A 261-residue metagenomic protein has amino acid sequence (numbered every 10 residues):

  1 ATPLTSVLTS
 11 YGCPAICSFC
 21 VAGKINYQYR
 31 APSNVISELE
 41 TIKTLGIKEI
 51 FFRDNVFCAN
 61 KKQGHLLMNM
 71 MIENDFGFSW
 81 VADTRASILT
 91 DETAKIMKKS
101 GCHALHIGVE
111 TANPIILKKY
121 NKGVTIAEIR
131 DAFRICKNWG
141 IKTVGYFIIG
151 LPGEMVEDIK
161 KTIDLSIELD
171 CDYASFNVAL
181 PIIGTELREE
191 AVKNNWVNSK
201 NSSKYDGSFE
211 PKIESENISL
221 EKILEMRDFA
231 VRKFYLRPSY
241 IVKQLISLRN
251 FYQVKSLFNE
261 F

Functional and structural regions predicted by a protein language model:
A1-Y146, D164: Radical SAM [4Fe-4S] cluster-binding motif and immediate context
Y27, N121, L151-E154, S215: Pocket-edge positions in alpha/beta enzyme catalytic cores
S33, A127, V156-K160, E221: Residues in well-ordered alpha-helical elements
G64, I159, R188-E189: Histidine/acidic-residue-rich catalytic or RNA/ligand-binding cores of hydrolases and nuclease-related proteins
E92-K95, P152-E168: Catalytic cores of alpha/beta
C136-Y146, L151, L165-N177, L236: Conserved beta-strand->loop/alpha-helix structural units within folded catalytic cores of enzymes with alpha/beta
V178-G184: Glycine-rich beta-alpha loop elements in corrinoid/cobalamin-binding modules across cobalamin-dependent enzymes
E186-F261: Radical SAM enzyme core and accessory elements
